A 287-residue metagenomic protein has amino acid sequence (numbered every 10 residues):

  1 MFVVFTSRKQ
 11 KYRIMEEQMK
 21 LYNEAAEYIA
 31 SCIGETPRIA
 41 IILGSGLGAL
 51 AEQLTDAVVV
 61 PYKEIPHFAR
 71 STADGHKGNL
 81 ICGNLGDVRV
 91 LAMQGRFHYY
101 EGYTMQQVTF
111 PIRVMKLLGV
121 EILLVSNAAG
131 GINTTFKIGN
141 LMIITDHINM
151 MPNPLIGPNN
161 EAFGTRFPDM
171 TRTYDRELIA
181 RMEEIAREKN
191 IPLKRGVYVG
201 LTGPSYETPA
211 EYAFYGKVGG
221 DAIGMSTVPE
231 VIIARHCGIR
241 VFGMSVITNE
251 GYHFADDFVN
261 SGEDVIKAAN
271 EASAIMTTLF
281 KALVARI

Functional and structural regions predicted by a protein language model:
M1-I14: N-terminal amphipathic/basic-hydrophobic helices that include classical n-h-c signal peptides and signal-anchor
M15-M170: Metabolite-binding pocket within alpha/beta catalytic cores that recognizes anionic/polar moieties
Y28, C32, E177, R181-I191 (+1 more regions): Generic non-transmembrane alpha-helical segments
K116-L117, G216, R235: Non-catalytic positions within long, well-ordered alpha-helices that form the structural scaffold/packing of enzyme
N160-Y198: Metal-dependent peptidase/peptidase-like ectodomains
I179, E188-D221: Active-site/ligand-binding-proximal alpha/beta "capping" segment
M225-E263: Zn-dependent metallopeptidase/amidohydrolase metal-coordination segment
Y252-I287: His/Asp/Glu-rich mid-to-C-terminal helical/loop segments that flank catalytic regions of hydrolases
